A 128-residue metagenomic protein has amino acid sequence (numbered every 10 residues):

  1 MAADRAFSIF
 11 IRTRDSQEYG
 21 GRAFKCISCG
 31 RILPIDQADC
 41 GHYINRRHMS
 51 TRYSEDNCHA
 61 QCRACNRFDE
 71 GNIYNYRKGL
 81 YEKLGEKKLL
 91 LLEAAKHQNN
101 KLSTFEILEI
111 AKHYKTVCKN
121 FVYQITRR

Functional and structural regions predicted by a protein language model:
M1-K25, N100-T104: Short, charged surface segments at domain edges that flank catalytic/cofactor-binding sites
G21, K25-C58: Histidine-centered nuclease catalytic patch
P34, C58-G85: Short Cys/His-centered divalent metal-binding micro-motifs
R46-C58, E82-K96: Short microdomains enriched in Cys/His and/or Lys/Arg
K88-R128: Short flanking/linker segments adjacent to small metal-binding domains or redox-active Cys/His motifs
